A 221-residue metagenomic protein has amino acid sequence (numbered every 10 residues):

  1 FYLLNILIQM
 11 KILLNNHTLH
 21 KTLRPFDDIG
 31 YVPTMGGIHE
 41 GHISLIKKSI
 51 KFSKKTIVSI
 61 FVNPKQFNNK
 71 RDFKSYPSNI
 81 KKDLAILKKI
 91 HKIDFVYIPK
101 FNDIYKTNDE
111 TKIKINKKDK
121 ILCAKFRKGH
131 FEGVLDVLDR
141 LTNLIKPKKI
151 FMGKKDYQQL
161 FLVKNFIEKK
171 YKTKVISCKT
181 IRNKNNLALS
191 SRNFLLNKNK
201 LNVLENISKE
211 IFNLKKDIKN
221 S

Functional and structural regions predicted by a protein language model:
F1-Y2: Aromatic (phenylalanine/tyrosine) cluster motif
N5-S221: Nucleotidyltransferase catalytic core that binds NTPs
